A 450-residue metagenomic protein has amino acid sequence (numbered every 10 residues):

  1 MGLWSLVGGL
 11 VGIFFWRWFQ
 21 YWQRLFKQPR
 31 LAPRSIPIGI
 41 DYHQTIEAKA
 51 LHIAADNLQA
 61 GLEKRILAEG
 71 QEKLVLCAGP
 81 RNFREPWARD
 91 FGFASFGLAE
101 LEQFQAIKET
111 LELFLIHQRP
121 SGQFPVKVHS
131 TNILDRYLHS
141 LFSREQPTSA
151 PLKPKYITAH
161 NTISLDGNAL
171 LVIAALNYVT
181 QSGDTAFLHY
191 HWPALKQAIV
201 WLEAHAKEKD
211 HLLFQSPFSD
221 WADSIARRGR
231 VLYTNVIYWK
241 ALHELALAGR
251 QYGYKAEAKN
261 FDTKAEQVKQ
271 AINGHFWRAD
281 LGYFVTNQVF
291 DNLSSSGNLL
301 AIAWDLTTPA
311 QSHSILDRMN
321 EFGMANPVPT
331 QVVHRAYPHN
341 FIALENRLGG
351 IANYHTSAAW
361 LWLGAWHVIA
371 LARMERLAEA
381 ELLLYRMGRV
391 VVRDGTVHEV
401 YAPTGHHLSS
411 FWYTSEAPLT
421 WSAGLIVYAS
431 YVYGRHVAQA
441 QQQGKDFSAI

Functional and structural regions predicted by a protein language model:
M1-W18: Hydrophobic alpha-helical topogenic segments used for membrane insertion/localization
W16-I38: Transmembrane-cytosolic junction motif
P33-H43, G92-F104, L170-F187, I237-K255 (+3 more regions): Well-ordered alpha-helical scaffold segments within catalytic/enzyme domains
I36-P86, E109-L115, R119-I163, A204-R230 (+2 more regions): Extended glycan-interaction surfaces of carbohydrate-active proteins
F96-E100, A106-L113, E145-P154, A159-L202 (+3 more regions): Substrate-binding cleft of carbohydrate-active enzyme catalytic domains
A106, A194, E257, K264 (+2 more regions): Alpha-helical positions within canonical tetratricopeptide repeat
L232-H275: Active-site neighborhood of glycoside hydrolase catalytic domains
